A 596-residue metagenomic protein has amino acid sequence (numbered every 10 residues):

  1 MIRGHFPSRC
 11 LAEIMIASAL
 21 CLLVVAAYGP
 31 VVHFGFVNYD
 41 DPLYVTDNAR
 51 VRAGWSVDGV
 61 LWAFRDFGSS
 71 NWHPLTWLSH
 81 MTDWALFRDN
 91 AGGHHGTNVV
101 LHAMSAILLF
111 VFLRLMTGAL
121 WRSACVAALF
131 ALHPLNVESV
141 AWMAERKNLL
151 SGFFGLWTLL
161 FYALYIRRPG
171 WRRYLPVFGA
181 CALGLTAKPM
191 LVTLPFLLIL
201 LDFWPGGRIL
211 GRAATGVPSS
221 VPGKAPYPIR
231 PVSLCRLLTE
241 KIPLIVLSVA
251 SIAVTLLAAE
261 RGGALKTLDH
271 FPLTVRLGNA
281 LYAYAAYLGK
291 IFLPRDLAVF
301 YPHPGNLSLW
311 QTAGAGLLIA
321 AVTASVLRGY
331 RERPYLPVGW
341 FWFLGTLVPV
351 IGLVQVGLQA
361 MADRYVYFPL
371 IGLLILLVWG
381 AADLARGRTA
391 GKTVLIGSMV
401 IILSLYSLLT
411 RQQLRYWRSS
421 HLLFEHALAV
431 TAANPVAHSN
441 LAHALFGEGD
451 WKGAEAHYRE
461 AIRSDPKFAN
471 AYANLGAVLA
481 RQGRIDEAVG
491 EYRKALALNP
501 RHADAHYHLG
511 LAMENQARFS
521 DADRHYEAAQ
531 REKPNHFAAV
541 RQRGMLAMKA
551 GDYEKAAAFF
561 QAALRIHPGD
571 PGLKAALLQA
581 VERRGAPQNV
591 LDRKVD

Functional and structural regions predicted by a protein language model:
M1-R481, H502-D504, H508: Polytopic membrane enzymes that build or remodel cell-surface glycoconjugates and lipids
A427, E460-A461, K494-A495, A528-A529 (+1 more regions): Canonical positions in the second alpha-helix
H438-E448, H457, A471-Q482, E491 (+6 more regions): TPR/Sel1-like alpha-solenoid repeat signature
M548, Y553-P571, L578: TPR/TPR-like (Sel1-like) alpha-helical repeat modules
E582-D596: Alpha-helical linker/edge segments of TPR/alpha-solenoid repeat scaffolds and analogous pre-/post-domain helices
